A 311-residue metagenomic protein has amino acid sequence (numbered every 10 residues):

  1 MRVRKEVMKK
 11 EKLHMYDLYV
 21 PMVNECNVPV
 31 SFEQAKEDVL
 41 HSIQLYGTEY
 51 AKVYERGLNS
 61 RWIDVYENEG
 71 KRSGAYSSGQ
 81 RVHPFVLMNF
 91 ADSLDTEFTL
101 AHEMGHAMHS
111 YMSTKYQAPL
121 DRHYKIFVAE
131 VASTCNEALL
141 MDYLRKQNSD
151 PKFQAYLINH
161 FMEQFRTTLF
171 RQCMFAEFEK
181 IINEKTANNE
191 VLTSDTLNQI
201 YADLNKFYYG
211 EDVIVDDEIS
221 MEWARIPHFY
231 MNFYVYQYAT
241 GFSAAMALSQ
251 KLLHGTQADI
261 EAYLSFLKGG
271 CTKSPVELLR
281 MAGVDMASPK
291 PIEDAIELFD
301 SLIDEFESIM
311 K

Functional and structural regions predicted by a protein language model:
M1-F85: Contiguous, non-catalytic segments that form substrate-binding/exosite surfaces or channel walls
V3-V7, Y46-E49, Y111-L120, D142-L157 (+2 more regions): Inter-helical turn/loop segments and adjacent helix faces that build the functional surface of alpha-helical bundle
M8-D17, L100, M108, K146-Q147 (+3 more regions): C-terminal, non-catalytic "cap/extension" segments appended to globular domains
V28-V30, V82-A101: Short pre-active-site segment immediately N-terminal to the catalytic Zn-binding motif
L40, Q44-G47, G105, H109 (+6 more regions): Amphipathic, well-packed alpha-helical segments that form the structural scaffold of globular domains
F85-N89, Y116-I126, L157-Q164, N183-K185: Short beta-alpha connecting loops at secondary-structure transitions that line or flank enzyme active sites
A91-S113, S133, A138, F178 (+1 more regions): Active-site recognition of the HExxH zinc-binding catalytic motif
S113, H123-F153, F161-E163, T167 (+1 more regions): Post-HExxH zinc-binding segment in Zn-dependent metallohydrolases
